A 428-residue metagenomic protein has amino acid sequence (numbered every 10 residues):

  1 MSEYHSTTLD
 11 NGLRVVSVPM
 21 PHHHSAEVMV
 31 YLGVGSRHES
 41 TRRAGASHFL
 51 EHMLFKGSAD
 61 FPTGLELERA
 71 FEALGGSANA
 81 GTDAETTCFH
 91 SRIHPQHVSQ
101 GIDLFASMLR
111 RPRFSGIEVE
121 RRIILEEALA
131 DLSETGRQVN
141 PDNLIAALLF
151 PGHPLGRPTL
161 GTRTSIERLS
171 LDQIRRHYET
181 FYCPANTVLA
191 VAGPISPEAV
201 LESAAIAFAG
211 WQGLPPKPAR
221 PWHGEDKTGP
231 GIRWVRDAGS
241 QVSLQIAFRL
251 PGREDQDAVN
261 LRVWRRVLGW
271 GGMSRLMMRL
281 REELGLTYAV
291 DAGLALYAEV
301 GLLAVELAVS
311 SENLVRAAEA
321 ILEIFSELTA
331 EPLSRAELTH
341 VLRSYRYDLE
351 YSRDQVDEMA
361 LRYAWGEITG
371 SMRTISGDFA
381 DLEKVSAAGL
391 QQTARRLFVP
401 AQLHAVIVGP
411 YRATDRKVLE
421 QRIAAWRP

Functional and structural regions predicted by a protein language model:
M1-S25: N- or domain-start disorder-to-order transition segments that initiate the globular core
H5, P151, L155, T159 (+4 more regions): An aromatic/glycine/proline-enriched structural segment found at the starts of mature extracellular/organellar domains
G12, V30, H48, F71 (+14 more regions): Buried hydrophobic packing residues in well-ordered domains
H22, E27-R92, R157-P158, V267-L286 (+1 more regions): M16/MPP (pitrilysin/insulinase) zinc-metallopeptidase core fold and M16-derived inactive scaffolds
L32, A59-P62, E66-H177, E198 (+5 more regions): Acidic/histidine-enriched segments that form metal/cofactor-coordinating and catalytic pocket/exosite environments
S107-F114, A207-P215, E323-P332, I423-P428: A common structural junction motif
V188-A190, L342-P428: C-terminal regions of mature proteins
Q245-R249, L268-S311, L349: A structural supersecondary motif
